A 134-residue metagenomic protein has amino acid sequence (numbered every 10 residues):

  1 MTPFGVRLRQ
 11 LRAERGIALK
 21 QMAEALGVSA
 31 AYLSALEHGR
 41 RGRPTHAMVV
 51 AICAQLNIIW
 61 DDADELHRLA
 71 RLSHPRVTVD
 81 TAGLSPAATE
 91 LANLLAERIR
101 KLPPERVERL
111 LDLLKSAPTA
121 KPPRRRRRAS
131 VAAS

Functional and structural regions predicted by a protein language model:
M1-E14, E105, R109: A short, Lys/Arg-rich alpha-helix, primarily the initiator
L8, M22-A23, L33-L36: Conserved hydrophobic/aromatic packing and binding residues within compact polymer-binding modules
R12, A23, C53: The alpha-helix within a helix-turn-helix
G27-R43, A51: Recognition helix of helix-turn-helix/homeodomain-like DNA-binding domains that insert into the DNA major groove
H46-E65, R71-L72: DNA major-groove recognition helix of helix-turn-helix/homeodomain DNA-binding modules
R71-S134: Interfacial/linker helices and their anchor residues that mediate assembly or domain coupling
